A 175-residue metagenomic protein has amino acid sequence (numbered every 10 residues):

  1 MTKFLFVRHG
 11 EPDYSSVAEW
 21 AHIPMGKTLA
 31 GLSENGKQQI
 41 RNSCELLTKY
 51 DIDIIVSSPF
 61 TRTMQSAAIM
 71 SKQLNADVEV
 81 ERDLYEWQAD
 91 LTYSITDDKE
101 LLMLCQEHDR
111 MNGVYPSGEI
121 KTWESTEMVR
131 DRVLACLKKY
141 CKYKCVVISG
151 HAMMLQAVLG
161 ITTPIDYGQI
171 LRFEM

Functional and structural regions predicted by a protein language model:
T2-E79: Active-site-proximal alpha-helix that buttresses catalytic centers in soluble enzyme cores
R8, R82-L84, E174: Residues at the C-termini of beta-strands that transition into short coil/loop
D13, T63-M64, E86-Q88, M154-Q156: Short, active-site-adjacent cap segments at secondary-structure transitions
S15-W20, D90-S94, I161: Short aromatic-enriched loop/helix-cap "lid" or pocket-rim segments at secondary-structure transitions that line
G26-G31, Q73-R132: Phosphate-handling substructures
Q39, S43, T63-S66, S125 (+2 more regions): Alpha-helical packing segments of well-folded alpha/beta enzyme cores
S58-T61, D83, S149-M153: Short, well-ordered beta-to-alpha junction loops that form the rim of enzyme active sites and present histidine/acidic
D131-M175: Active-site-adjacent alpha-helix immediately C-terminal to a catalytic or transition-state-stabilizing loop
